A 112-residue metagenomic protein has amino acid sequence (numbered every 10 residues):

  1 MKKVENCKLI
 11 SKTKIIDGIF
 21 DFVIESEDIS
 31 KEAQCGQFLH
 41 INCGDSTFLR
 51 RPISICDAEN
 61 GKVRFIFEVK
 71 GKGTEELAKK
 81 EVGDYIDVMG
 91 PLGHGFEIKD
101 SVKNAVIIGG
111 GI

Functional and structural regions predicted by a protein language model:
K2-V82: Ferredoxin-reductase
E75, K79-I112: FNR/FR-type flavoprotein reductase catalytic core
